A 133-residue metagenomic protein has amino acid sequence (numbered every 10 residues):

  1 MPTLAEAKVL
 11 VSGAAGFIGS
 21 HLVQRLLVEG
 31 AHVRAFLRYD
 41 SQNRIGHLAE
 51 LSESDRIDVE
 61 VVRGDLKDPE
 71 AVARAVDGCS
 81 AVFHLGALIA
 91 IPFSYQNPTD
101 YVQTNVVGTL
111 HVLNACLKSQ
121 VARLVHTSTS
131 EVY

Functional and structural regions predicted by a protein language model:
M1-Y133: N-terminal Rossmann-like NAD(P)+-binding domain of SDR-like oxidoreductases, especially those catalyzing
